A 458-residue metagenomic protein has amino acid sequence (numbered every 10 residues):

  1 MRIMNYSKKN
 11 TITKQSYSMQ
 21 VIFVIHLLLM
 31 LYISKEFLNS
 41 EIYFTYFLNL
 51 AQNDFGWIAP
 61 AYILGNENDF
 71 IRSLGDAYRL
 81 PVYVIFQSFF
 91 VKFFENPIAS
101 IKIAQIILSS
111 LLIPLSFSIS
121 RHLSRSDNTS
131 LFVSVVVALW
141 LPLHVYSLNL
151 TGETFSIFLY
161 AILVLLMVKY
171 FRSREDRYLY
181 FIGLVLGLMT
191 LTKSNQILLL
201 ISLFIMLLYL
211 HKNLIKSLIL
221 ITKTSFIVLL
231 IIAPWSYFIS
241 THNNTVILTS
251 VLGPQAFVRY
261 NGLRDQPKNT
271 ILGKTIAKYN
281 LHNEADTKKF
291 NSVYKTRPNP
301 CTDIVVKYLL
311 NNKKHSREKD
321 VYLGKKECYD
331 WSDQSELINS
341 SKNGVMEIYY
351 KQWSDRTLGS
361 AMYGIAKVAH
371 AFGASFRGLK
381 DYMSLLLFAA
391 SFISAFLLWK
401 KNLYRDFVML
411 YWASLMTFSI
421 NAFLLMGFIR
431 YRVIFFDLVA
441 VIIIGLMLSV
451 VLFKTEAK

Functional and structural regions predicted by a protein language model:
E36-P60, S73-F89, E95-A99, T245-S250 (+2 more regions): Extracytoplasmic catalytic/substrate-binding loops of multi-pass membrane glycan-assembly enzymes
D76-S88, F93-L111, L131, Y146 (+1 more regions): Loop-to-helix entry region of an early transmembrane alpha helix in multi-pass inner-membrane enzymes
A99-S100, D330-L415: Membrane-interface anchor segments at the N-terminal boundary of transmembrane helices in multi-pass membrane enzymes
I101-L108, F132-I162, M167, D176 (+2 more regions): Multi-pass, polyprenyl lipid-linked donor-dependent membrane glycosyltransferases
I103-S124, I162-L166, A389-L397: Transmembrane-helix motifs of polytopic, lipid-linked glycan transferases
S116-L139, I157-F158, R172, R177-Y180 (+1 more regions): Transmembrane-helix signature of polytopic, membrane-embedded enzymes that assemble or transfer cell-envelope glycans
H122-S124, L163-L179, M189, L208-H211 (+2 more regions): Membrane-interface transmembrane helices that cradle and orient dolichyl/undecaprenyl
L248-G359: Membrane-proximal stem/loop segments at transmembrane-domain junctions that anchor or position
